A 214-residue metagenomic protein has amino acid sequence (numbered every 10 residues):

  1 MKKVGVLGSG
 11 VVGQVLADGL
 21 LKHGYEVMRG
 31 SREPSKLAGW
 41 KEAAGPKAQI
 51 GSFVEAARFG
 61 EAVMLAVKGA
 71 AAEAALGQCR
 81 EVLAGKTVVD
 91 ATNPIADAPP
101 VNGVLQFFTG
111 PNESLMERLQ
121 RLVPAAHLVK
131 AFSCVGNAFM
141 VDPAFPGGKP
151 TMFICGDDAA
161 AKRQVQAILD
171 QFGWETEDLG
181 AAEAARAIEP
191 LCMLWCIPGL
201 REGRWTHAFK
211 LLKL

Functional and structural regions predicted by a protein language model:
M1-P46: NAD(P)+-binding Rossmann beta1-loop-alpha1 motif at the extreme N-terminus of oxidoreductases
A38, G77, E117: Active-site phosphate/pyrophosphate- and oxyanion-stabilizing loops and adjacent acidic/basic residues in soluble
K41, G45-V101: Rossmann-like NAD(P)-binding element
I50, H127-S133, E177-L179: General beta-strand structural signal in soluble alpha/beta enzymes
K68-A71, C134-G136, D158-A159: Short beta->alpha connector loops
T92-A144: Rossmann-fold NAD(P)-binding glycine/threonine-rich loop
F139, P150-L214: Active-site-lining helix/loop region of Rossmann-like oxidoreductase modules
